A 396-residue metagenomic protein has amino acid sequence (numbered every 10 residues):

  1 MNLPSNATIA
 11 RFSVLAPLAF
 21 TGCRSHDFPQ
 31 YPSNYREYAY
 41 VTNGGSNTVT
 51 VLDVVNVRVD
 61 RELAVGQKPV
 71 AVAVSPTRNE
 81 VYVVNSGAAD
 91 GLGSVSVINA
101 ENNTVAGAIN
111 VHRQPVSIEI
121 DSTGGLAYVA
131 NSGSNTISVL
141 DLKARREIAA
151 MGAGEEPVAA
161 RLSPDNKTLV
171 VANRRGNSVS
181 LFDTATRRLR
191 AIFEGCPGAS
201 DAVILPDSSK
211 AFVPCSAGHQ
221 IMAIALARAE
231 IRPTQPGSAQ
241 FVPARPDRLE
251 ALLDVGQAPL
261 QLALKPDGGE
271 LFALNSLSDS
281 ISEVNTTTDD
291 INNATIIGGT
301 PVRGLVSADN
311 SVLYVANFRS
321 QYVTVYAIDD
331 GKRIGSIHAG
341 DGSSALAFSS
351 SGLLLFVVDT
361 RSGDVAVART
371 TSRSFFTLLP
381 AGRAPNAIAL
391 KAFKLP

Functional and structural regions predicted by a protein language model:
M1-T21: Sec-dependent bacterial lipoprotein signal peptides
C23-P396: Predominantly soluble domains enriched in secretory-pathway, periplasmic, or organellar proteins
